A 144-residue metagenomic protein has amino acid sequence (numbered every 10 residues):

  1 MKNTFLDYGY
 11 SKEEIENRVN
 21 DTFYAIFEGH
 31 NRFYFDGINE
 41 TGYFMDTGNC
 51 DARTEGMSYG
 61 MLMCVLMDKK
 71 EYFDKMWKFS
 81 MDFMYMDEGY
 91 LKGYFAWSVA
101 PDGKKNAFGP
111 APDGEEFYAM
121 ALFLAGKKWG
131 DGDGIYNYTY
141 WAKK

Functional and structural regions predicted by a protein language model:
M1-E55, V65-P101, K105: Low-complexity, Ser/Thr/Pro/Gly-enriched N-terminal "stalk/linker" regions
M57-D68, E115-A125: Extended, hydrophobic/aromatic-rich amphipathic alpha-helical segments that build helical scaffolds
D82-K144: Extended ligand-binding groove/face enriched in aromatic
